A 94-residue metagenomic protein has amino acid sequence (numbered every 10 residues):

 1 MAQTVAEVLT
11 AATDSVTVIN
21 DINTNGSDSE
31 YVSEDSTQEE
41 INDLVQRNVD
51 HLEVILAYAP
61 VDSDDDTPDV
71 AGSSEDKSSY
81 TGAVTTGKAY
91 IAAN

Functional and structural regions predicted by a protein language model:
M1-N94: Long, low-complexity or tandemly repetitive, helically biased scaffold regions used for multimeric assembly/adhesion
